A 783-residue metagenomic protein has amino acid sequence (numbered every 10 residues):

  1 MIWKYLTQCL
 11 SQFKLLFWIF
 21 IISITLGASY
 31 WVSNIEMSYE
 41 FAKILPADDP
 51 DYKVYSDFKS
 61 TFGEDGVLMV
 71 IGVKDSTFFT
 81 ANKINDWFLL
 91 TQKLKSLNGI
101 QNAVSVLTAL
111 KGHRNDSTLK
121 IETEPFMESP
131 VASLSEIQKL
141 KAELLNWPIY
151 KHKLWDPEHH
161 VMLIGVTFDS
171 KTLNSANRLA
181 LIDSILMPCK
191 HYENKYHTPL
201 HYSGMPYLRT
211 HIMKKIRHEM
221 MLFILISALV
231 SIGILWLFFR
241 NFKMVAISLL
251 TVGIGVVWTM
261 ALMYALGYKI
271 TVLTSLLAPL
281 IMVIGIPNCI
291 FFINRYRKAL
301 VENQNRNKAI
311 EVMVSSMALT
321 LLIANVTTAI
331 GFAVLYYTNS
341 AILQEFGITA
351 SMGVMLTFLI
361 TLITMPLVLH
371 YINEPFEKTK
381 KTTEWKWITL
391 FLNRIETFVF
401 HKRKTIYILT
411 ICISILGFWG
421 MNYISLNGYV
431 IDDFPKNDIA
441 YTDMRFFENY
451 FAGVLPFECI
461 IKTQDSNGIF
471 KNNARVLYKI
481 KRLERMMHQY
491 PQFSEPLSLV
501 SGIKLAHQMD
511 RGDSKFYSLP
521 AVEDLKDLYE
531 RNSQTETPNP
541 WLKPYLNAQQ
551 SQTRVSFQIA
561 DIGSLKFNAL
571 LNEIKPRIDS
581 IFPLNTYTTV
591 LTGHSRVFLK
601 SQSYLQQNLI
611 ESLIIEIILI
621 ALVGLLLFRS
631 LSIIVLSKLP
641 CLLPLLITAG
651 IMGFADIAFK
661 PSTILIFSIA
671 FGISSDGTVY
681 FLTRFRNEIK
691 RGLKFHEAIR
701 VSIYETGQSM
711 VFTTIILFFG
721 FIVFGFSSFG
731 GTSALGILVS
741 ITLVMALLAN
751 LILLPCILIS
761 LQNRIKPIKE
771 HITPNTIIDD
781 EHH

Functional and structural regions predicted by a protein language model:
M1-Y39, P366-L367, Y371, P375 (+3 more regions): Signature of alpha-helical transmembrane segments and their immediate interfacial
N34-F78, I84, L134-P157, T167 (+5 more regions): Solvent-exposed, non-transmembrane loop/terminal regulatory segments of multi-pass membrane proteins
S56, F62, P130-F242, R531-E616: Extracytoplasmic
R217-I270, Y337-A341, E611-D656, F726-F729: Interfacial segments of transmembrane alpha-helices in multi-pass membrane proteins
I234, L322-M365, A621-L625, I647-A658 (+1 more regions): Hydrophobic, glycine/alanine-rich multi-pass transmembrane helices and their short helix-loop junctions in large
M244-F292, I633-L682, I722, A749-I752 (+2 more regions): Hydrophobic transmembrane alpha-helices and their membrane-interface caps in long multi-pass transport proteins
A299-V326, I689-F712: Helix-loop junctions and hydrophobic alpha-helical segments within the transmembrane domains of large membrane
K402-D524: Juxtamembrane segments of multi-pass membrane proteins
